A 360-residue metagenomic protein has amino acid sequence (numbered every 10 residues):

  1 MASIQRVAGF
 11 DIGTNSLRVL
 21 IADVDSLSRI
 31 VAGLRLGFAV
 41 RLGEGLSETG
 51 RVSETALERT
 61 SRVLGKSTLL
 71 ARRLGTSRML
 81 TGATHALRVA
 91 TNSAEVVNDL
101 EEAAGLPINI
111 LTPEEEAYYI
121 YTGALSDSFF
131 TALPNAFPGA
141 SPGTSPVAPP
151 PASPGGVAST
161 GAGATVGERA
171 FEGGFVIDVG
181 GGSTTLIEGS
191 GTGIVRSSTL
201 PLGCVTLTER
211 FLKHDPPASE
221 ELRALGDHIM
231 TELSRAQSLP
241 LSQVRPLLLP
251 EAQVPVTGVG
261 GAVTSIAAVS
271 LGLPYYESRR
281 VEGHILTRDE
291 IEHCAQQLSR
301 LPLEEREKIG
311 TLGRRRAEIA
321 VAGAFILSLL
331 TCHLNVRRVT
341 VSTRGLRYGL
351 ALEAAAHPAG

Functional and structural regions predicted by a protein language model:
M1-F38: Early-domain small/polar-rich strand-loop-helix modules and first-structured segments of the mature chain
A2-V7, I21-S26, G45-T76, H85-A94 (+3 more regions): Helical "lid/coupling" subdomains associated with nucleotide-phosphate turnover
D11-G13, E116, D178: Acidic active-site catalytic centers that drive phospho-/nucleotidyl reactions and related ester hydrolyses
T14, G181, G261: Short, glycine/acidic-enriched loop or turn micro-motifs at the edges of active sites
L34-L42, L202-C204: Short, small-residue-rich loop/turn micro-motifs
P138, P142, P146, P150-S153 (+1 more regions): Low-complexity, Ser/Pro/Gly/Ala/Val-rich intrinsically disordered tracts
G173-I187: A generic, well-ordered mixed alpha/beta core segment in the N-terminal half of proteins
